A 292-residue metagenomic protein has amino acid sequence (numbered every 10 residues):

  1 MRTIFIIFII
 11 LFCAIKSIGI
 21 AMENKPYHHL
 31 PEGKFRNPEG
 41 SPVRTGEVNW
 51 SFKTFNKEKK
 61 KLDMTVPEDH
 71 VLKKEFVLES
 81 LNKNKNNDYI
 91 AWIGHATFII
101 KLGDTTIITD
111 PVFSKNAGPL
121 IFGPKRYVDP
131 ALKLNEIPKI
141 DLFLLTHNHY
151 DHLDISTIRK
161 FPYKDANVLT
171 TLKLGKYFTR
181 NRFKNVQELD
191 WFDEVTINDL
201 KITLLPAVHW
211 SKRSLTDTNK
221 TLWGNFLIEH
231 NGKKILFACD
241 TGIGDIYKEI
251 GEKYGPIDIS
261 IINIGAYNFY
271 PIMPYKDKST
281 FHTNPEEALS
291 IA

Functional and structural regions predicted by a protein language model:
I4-F5, F12-E136, E229-C239, D258-I259 (+1 more regions): Metallo-beta-lactamase
M22-L30, N37-P38, L142, N167 (+2 more regions): Cap/insert and terminal regions of metallo-dependent hydrolase folds
D63-N87, T170-K233: Metallo-beta-lactamase
T105, Y163-A166, F183: A short helix->loop->beta-strand "cap" motif at the edges of active sites that frequently abuts
F113-P130, W210-T218, F269-H282: Acidic/histidine-rich helix-loop elements that form or flank divalent-metal/phosphate-binding sites at the catalytic
N116, H149-L153, G175-F178, D193-T196 (+3 more regions): Active-site environment of divalent metal-dependent phosphoester hydrolases
F122-T170, G255-I261: Active-site metal-binding motif and surrounding structural segment of the metallo-beta-lactamase
S156-F161, N181-R182, I246-I250: A short acidic, amphipathic alpha-helical/loop segment
